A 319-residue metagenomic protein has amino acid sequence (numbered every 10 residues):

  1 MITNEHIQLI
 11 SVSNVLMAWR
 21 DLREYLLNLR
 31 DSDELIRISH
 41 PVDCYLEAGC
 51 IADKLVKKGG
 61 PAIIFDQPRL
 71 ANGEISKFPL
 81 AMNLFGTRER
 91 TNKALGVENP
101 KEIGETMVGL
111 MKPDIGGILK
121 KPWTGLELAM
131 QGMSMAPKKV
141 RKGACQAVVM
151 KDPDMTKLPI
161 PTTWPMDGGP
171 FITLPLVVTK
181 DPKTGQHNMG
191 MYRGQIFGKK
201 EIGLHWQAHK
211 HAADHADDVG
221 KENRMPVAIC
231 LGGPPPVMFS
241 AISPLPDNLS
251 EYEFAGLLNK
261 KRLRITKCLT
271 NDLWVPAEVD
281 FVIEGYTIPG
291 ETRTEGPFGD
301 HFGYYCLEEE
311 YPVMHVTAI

Functional and structural regions predicted by a protein language model:
I7-V313, T317-I319: Extended, highly charged
